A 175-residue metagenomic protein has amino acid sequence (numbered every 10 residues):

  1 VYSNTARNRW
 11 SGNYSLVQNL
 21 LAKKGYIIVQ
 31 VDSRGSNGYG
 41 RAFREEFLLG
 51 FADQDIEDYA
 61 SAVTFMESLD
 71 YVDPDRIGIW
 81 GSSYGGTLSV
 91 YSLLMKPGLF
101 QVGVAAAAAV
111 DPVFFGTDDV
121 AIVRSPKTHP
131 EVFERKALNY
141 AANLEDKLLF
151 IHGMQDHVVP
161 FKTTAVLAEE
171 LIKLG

Functional and structural regions predicted by a protein language model:
V1-G175: Serine-hydrolase catalytic core recognition
